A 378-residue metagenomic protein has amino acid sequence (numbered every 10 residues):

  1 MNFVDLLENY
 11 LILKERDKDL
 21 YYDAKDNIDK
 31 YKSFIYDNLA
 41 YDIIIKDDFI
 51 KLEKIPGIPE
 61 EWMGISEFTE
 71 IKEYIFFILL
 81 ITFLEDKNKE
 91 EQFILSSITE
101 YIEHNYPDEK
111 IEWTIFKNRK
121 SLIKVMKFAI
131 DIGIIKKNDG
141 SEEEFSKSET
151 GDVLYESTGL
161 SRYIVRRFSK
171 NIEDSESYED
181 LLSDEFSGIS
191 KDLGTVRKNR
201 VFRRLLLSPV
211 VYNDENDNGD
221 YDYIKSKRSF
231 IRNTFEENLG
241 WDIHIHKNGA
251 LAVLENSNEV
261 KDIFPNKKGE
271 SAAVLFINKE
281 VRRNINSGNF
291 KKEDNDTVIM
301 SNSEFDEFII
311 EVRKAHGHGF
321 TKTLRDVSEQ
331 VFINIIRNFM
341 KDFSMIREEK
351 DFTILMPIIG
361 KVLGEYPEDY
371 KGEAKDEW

Functional and structural regions predicted by a protein language model:
M1-S66, G140-P265: Eukaryotic partner-binding/assembly regions in large regulatory complexes
L6-L20, K89-W113, F202-D220, K291-L324: Short acidic, hydrophobic short linear motifs in intrinsically disordered regions
E8, I71-Q92, E270-I299: Positively charged, polyanion-binding regions of nucleic-acid-associated proteins
N27-Y31, E112-D131, L324-F339: Short amphipathic alpha-helical interaction segments
A40-Y41, M126, I130-S141, E236-H244 (+1 more regions): A short, conserved structural fragment
T82-Y155: Internal, well-ordered domain-core segments that constitute the primary functional module of diverse proteins
G140-E179, I336-W378: C-terminal engagement modules used by replication, chromatin/transcription, nuclear envelope/ESCRT, and ubiquitin
G288-E368: C-terminal structured domain segments
